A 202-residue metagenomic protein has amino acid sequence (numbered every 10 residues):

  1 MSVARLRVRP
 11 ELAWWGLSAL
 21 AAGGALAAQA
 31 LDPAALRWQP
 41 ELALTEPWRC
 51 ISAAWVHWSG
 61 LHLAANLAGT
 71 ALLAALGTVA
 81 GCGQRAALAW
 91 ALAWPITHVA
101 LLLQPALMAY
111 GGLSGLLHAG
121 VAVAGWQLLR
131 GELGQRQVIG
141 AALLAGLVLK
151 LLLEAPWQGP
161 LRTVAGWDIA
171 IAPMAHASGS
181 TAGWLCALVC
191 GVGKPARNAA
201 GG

Functional and structural regions predicted by a protein language model:
M1-W48, L129, L133-I139, C186-G202: N-terminal signal-anchor transmembrane helix
W15-A91, P95-H98, L102-Y110, A165-P173: N-terminal TM1-TM2 helical hairpin plus the immediately adjacent luminal interfacial "cap"
A21, W90-P95, V138-L149: Central hydrophobic cores of alpha-helical transmembrane segments in multi-pass integral membrane proteins
L63-T70, G111-A122, D168-C190: Alpha-helical transmembrane segments that form the membrane-embedded catalytic/substrate-binding core of multi-pass
Q84-R85, G112, E132-L144: Internal alpha-helical transmembrane segments of multi-pass membrane proteins
H98-V99, L103, A124, L147-L152: Mid-bilayer segments of alpha-helical transmembrane spans in multi-pass integral membrane proteins that mediate
H118-E132: Short helix-perturbing small/polar motifs within transmembrane alpha-helices
A141-V192: Terminal transmembrane helical module of multi-pass membrane proteins
